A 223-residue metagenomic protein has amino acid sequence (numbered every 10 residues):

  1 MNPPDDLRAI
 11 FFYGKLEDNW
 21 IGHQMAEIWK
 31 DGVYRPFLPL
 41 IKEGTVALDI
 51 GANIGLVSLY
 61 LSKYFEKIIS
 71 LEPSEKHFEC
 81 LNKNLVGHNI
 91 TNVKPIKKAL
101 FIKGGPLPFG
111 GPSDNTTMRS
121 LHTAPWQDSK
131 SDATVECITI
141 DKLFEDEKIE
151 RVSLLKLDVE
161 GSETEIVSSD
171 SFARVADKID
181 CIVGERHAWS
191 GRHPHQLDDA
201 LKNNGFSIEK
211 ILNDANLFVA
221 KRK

Functional and structural regions predicted by a protein language model:
M1-K223: Phosphate/nucleotide-binding beta-alpha loop and adjacent structural elements of enzyme active sites
